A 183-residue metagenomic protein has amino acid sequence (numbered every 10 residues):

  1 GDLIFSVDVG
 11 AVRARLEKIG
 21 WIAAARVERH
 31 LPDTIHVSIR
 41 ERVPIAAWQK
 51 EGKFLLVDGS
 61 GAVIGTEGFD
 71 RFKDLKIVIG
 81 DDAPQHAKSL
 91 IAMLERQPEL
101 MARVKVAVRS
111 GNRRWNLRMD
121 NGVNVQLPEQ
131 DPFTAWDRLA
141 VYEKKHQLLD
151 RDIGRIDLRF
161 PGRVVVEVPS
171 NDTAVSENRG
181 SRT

Functional and structural regions predicted by a protein language model:
G1-L3, V7-T183: Charged, solvent-exposed interaction patches on well-folded alpha/beta domains that mediate macromolecular contacts
